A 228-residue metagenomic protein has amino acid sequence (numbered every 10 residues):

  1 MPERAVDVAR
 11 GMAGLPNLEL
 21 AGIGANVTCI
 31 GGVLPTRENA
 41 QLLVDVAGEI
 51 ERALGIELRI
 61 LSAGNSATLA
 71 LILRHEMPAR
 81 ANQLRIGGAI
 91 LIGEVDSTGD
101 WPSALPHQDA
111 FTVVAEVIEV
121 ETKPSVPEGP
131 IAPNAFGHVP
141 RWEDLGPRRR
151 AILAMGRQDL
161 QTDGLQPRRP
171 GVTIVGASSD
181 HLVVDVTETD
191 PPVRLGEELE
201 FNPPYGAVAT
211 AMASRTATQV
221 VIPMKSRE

Functional and structural regions predicted by a protein language model:
M1-F111: Active-site loop/helix belt of alpha/beta enzymes
D7, R52, V117, S226-E228: Polar low-complexity intrinsically disordered regions
L20, V117, V172-I174: A structural signal for short, hydrophobic beta-strand segments that form beta-sheets in beta-rich/all-beta domains
N26-V27, L61-S66, G87-G88, V120 (+3 more regions): Fold-independent oxyanion-binding glycine-rich loops and adjacent beta-strand/coil segments at enzyme active sites
R37-I50, H75, E116-V117, V139-R141 (+1 more regions): A broadly tuned preference for mixed-charge, low-complexity surface segments
L69-L153, D159, Q166-P167: Active-site loop ensemble at the mouth of alpha/beta enzyme cores that anchors a bound cofactor
P124-E228: C-terminal accessory subdomain/extension
